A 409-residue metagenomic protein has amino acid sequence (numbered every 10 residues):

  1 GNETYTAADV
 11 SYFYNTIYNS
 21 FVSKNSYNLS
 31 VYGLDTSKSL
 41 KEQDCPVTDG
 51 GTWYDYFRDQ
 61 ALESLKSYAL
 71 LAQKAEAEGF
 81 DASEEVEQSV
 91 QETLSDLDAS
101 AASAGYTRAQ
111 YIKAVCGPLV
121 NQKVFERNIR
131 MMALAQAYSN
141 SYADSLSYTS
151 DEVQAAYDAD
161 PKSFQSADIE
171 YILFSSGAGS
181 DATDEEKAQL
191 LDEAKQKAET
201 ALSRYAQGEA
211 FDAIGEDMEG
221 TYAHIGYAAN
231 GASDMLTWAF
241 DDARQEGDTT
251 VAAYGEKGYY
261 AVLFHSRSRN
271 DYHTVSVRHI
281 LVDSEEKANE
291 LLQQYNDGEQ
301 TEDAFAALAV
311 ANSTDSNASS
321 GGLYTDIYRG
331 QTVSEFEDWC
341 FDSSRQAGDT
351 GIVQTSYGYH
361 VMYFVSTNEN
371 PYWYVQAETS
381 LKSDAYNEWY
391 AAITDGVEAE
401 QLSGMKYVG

Functional and structural regions predicted by a protein language model:
G1, Q110-T200, Y227-N296, A307-V310 (+1 more regions): PPIase-associated folding chaperone regions across multiple families
G1-V124: N-terminal targeting/tethering segments
P46, E299-A304: Short, charged, surface-exposed loops that flank catalytic or proteolytic processing sites
Y68-Q73, Q136, E209, D303: A generic alpha-helix surface/boundary motif
V86-D96, G220, Y227-D234, G322-T325: Short linear loop/turn motifs
D96-T107, S163-S166, F211-A213, T221-G226 (+1 more regions): Secretory-pathway/luminal and periplasmic proteins that interact with or process carbohydrate-rich
Y205, Y295-E299: Short helix-to-turn junction characteristic of helix-turn-helix DNA-binding domains, especially the helix
Q207-E219, A304-T314: Short, well-ordered alpha-helical segments enriched in acidic and aromatic residues
